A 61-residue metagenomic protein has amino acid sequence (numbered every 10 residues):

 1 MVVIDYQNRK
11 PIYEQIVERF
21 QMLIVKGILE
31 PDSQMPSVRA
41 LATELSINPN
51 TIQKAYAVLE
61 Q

Functional and structural regions predicted by a protein language model:
M1-Q34: Extreme N-terminal segment that seeds HTH/winged-HTH DNA-binding domains in transcriptional regulators
Q34-L45: A short alpha-helical element within helix-turn-helix/winged-helix DNA-binding domains across DNA-binding proteins
T43, E60-Q61: Alpha-helical residues within the helix-turn-helix
Y56-A57: Short, hydrophobic-biased segments on the C-terminal half of alpha helices that form "recognition helices"
